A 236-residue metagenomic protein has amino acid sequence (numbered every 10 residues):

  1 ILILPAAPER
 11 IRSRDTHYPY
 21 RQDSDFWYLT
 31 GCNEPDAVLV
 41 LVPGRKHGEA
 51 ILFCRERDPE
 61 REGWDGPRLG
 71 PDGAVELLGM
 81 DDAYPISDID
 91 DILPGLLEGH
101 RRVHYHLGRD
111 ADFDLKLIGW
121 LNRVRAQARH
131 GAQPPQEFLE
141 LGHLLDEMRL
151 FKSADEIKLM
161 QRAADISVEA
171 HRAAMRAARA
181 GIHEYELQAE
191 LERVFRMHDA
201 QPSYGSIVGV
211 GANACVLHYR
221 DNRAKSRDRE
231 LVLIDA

Functional and structural regions predicted by a protein language model:
I1-E169: A composition/biophysics-driven feature that prefers long, compositionally simple stretches
L2-R14, Q161-E230: Active-site cores enriched in adjacent His and Asp/Glu residues with nearby glycine-rich loops that coordinate divalent
T30-N33, G44, Q127, A214-A236: Acidic/histidine-enriched ion/cofactor-binding microenvironments in catalytic or ligand-binding pockets
V38-V40, I207, L231-L233: Conserved hydrophobic/aromatic beta-strand scaffold that supports enzyme active sites
H106, L141, I207-G209, D235: A cross-family glycoside hydrolase active-site/sugar-binding cleft signature
